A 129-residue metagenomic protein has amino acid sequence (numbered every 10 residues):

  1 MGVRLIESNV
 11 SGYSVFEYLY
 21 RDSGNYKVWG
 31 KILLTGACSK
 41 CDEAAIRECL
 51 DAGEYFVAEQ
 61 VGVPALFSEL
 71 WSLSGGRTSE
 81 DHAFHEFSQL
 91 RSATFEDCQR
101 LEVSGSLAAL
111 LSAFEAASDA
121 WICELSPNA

Functional and structural regions predicted by a protein language model:
M1-G2, A129: Polar low-complexity intrinsically disordered regions
G2-T35: Short, extreme N-terminal segment that most often corresponds to the first beta-strand
C41-A129: Acidic, low-complexity intrinsically disordered segments
